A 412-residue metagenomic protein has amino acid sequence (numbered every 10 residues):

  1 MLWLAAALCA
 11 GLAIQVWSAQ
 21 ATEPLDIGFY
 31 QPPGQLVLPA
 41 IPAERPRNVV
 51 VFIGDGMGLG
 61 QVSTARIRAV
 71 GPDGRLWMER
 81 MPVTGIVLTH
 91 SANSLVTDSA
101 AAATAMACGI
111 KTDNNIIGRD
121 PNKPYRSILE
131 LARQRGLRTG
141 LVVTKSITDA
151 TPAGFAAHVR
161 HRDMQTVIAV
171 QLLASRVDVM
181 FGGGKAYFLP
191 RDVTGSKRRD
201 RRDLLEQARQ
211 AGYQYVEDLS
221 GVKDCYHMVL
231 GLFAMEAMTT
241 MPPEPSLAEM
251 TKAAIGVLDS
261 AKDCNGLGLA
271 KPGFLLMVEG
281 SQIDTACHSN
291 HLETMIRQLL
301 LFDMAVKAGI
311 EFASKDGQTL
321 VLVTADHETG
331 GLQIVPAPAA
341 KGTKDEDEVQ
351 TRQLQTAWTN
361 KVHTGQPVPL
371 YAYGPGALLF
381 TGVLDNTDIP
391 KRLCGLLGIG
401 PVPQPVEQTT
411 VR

Functional and structural regions predicted by a protein language model:
W3-Q15: Bacterial N-terminal signal peptides
Q15-T22: Signal peptide processing junction and immediate N-terminal pro/mature segment of secreted/exported proteins
T22-D26, A43-N48, M57-S63, I67-T104 (+1 more regions): A post-motif C-terminal structural segment
I27-I41: A short, compositionally biased domain-edge/stem linker segment
R45-R66, P121-R135: Active-site-adjacent structural elements in enzyme catalytic domains
F52, V142, L322-T324: Structural motif
D98-D120: A glycine- and small-residue-enriched flexible loop/hinge segment at structural boundaries
N114-V170, R176: Extracytoplasmic mature domains of secreted/periplasmic and thylakoid-lumen proteins
